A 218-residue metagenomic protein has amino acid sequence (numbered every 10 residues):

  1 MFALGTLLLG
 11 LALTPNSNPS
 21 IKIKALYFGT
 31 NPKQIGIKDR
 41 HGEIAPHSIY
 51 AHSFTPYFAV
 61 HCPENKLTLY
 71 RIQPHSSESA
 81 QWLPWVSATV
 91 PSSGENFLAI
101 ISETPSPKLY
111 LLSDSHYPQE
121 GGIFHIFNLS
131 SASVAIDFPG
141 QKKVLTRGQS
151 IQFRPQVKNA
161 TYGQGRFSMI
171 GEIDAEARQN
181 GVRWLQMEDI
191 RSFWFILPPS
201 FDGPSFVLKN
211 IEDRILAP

Functional and structural regions predicted by a protein language model:
F2-P15: Hydrophobic h-region of N-terminal signal peptides that target proteins for export in Gram-negative bacteria
L13-P218: Intrinsically disordered, low-complexity polar regions and short flexible loop motifs
